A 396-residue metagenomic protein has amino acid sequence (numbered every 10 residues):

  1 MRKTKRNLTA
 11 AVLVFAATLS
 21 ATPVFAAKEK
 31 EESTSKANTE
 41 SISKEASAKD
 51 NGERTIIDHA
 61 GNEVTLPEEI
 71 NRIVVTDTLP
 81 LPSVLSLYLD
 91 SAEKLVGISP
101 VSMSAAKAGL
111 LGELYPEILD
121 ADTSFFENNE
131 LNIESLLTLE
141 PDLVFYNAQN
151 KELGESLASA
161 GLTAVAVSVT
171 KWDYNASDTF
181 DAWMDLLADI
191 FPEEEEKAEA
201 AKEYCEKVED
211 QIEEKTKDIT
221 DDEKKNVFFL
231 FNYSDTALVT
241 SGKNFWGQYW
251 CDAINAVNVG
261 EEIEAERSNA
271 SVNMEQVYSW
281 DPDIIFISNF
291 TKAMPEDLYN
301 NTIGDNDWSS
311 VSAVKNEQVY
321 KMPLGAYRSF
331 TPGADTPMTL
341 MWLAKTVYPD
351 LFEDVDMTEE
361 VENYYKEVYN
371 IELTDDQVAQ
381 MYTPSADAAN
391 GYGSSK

Functional and structural regions predicted by a protein language model:
M1-E69, K396: Short, low-complexity disordered leader/linker segments with a strong preference for bacterial N-terminal type II
E53, L153-T236, E261, V314-K315 (+1 more regions): Extracytoplasmic substrate-binding proteins
V64-P67, L81-S86, S104-A108, D235-T240 (+1 more regions): Short, solvent-exposed loop/turn elements at domain surfaces
R72-T76, V96-S99, L143-N147, A164-S168 (+5 more regions): Structural recognition of the beta-strand scaffold that forms the well-ordered cores of secreted hydrolase catalytic
T76-S135, L143, A256-V259: A short, structured surface patch at a secondary-structure boundary
T123-N128, N132-Q149, N273-F290: Proline-aspartate-enriched helix->loop->beta-strand connector
S241-R267: Alpha-helical, coiled-coil/dimerization segments enriched in small aliphatic residues
N269-L324: A contiguous binding-surface segment within folded domains or other stable secondary-structure elements
